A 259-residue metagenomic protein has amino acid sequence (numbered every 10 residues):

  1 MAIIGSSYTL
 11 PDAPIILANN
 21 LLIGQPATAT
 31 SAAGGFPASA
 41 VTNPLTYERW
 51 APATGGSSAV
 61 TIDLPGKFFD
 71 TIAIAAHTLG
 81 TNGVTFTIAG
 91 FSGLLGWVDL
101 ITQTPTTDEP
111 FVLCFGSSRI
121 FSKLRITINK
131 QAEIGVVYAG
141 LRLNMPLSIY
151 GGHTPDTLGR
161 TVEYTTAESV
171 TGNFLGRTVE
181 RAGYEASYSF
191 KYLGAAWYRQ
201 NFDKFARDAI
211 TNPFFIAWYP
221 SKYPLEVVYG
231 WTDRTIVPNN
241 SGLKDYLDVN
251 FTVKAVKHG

Functional and structural regions predicted by a protein language model:
M1-A59, D63-G83, L94-G96, L100-G259: Extracellular/virion structural assembly segments
T85-A89: Beta-strand signatures of extracellular beta-sandwich domains
